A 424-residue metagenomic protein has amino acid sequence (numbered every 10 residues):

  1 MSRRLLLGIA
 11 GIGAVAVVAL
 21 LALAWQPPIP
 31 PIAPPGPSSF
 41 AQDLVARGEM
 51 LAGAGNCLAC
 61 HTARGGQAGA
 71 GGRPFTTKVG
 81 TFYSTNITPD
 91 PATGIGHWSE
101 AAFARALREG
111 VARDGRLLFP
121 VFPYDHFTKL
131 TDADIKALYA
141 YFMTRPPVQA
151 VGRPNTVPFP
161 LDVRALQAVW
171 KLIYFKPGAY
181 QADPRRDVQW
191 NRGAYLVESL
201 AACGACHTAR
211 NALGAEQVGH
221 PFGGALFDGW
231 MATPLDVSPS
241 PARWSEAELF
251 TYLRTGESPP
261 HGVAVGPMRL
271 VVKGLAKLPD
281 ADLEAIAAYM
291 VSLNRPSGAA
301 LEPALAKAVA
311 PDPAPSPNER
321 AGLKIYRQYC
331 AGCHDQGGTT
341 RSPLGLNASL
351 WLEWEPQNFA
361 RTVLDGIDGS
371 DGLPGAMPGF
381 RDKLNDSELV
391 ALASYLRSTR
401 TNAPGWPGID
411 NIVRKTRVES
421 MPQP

Functional and structural regions predicted by a protein language model:
M1-I32: N-terminal type II signal-anchor transmembrane helix that functions as the membrane-insertion/stop-transfer segment
P27-P35, A63-T81, R113-S199, T208-A232 (+4 more regions): Flexible coil segments in periplasmic/lumen-exposed cytochrome c-class electron-transfer proteins
S39-F75: Short extracytoplasmic
C57-C60, C203-C206, C330-C333: Short cysteine clusters
I95-V111, A137, A242-E246: Aromatic- and charge-enriched surface segment that lines or borders ligand/interaction sites
L346-A391: Extended, polar beta-sheet/loop recognition surfaces of beta-rich domains that mediate binding to diverse ligands
